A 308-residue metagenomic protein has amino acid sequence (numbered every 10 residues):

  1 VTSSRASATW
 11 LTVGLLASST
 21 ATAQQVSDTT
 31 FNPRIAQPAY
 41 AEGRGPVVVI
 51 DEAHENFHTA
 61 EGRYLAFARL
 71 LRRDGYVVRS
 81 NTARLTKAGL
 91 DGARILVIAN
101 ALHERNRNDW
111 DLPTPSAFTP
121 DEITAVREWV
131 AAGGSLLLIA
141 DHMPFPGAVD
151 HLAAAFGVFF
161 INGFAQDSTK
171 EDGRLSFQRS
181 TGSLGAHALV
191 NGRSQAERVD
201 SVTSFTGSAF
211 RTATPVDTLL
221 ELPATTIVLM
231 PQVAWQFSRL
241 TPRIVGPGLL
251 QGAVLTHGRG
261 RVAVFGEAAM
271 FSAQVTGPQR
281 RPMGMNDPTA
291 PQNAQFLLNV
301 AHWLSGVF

Functional and structural regions predicted by a protein language model:
V1-W10: Bacterial N-terminal signal peptides that target proteins for export
T9-S18: Bacterial N-terminal signal peptides
A23-F308: Short, surface-exposed patches at the edges or C-terminal ends of soluble domains, predominantly
